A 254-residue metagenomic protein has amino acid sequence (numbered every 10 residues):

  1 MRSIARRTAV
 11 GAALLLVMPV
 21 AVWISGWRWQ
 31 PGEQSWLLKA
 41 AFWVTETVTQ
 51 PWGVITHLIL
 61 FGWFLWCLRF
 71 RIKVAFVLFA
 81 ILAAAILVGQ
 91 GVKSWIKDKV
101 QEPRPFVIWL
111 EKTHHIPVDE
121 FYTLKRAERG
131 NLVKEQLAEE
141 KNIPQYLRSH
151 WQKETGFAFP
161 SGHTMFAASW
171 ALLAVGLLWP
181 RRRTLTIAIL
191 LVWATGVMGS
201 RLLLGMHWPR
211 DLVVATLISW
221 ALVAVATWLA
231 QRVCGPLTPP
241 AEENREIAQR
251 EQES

Functional and structural regions predicted by a protein language model:
M1-T155, S169-L178, T184, A188: Hydrophobic alpha-helical bundle signature of multipass membrane enzymes
R2-S3, T8, R129-S254: Membrane-embedded catalytic cores of phosphoryl/pyrophosphoryl-handling enzymes
